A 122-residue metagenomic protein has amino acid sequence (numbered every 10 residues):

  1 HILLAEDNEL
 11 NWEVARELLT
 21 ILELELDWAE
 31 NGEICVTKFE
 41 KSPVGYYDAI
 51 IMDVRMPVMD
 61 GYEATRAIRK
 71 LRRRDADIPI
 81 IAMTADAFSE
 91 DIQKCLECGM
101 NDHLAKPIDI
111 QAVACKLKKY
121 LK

Functional and structural regions predicted by a protein language model:
H1-K122: C-terminal compact regulatory domains
